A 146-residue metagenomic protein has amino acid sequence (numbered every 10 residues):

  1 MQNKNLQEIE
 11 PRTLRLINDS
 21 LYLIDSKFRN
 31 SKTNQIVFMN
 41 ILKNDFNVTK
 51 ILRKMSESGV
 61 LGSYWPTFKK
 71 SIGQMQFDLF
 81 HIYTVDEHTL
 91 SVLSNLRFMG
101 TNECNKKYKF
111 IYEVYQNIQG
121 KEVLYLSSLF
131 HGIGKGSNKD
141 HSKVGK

Functional and structural regions predicted by a protein language model:
M1-H81: Non-catalytic interface/linker regions that flank or bridge core catalytic/transmembrane domains
Q7, G62-S63, M99-K106, Y115-G120 (+1 more regions): Secondary-structure transition/capping motifs at alpha-helix termini and the adjoining loop/turn into the next element
R12-L14, K54, P66-K70, N105-I111 (+1 more regions): Composition- and surface-driven signal marking solvent-exposed, interaction-prone regions in large proteins
Q74-D78, N102-N117, F130: Flexible, glycine/threonine-enriched loop-and-boundary segments that flank and lead into catalytic domains of large
D78, I82-E87, R97: Large, well-folded core regions of big proteins
T84, I111-K146: Divalent metal-dependent catalytic cores for phosphoryl transfer on phosphate-bearing substrates
